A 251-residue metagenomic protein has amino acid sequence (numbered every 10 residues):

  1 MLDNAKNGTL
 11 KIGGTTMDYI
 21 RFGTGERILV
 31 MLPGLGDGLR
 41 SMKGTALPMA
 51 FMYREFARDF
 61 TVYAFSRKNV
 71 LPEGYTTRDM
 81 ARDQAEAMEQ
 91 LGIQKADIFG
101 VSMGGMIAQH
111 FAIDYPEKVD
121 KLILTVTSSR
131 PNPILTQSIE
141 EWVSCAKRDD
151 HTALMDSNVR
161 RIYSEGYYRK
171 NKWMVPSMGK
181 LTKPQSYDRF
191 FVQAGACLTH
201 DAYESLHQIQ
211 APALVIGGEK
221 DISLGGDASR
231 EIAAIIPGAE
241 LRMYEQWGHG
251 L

Functional and structural regions predicted by a protein language model:
T9-L71: Conserved HGGG/HGGXW glycine-rich cap/lid loop of the alpha/beta-hydrolase fold
R78-D97: Conserved acidic catalytic loop of the alpha/beta-hydrolase fold
D97, D120-I123, H207: Residue in the alpha/beta-hydrolase core beta-strand immediately N-terminal to the catalytic nucleophile
M106-Q109, I113, K118-D149: Flexible "cap/lid" loop of the alpha/beta hydrolase fold
P133-T136, A153-H200, E204-S205: Conserved alpha/beta-hydrolase catalytic His-Asp/Glu region
I209, V215-G217, D221: Short beta-strand/loop motif that positions the catalytic acidic residue of the alpha/beta-hydrolase fold
I222-A228: Conserved alpha/beta-hydrolase "acid-adjacent" motif
L241-L251: Catalytic histidine-centered segment of alpha/beta-hydrolase-like enzymes
